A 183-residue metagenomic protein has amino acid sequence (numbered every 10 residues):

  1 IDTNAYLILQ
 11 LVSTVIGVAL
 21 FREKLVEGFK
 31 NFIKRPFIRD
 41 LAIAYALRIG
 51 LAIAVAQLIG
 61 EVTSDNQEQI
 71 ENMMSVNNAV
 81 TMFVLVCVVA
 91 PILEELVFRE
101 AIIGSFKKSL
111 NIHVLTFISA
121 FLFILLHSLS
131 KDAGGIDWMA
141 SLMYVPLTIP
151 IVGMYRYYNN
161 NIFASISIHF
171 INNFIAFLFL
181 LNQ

Functional and structural regions predicted by a protein language model:
I1, L58-T63, S128-D132: Juxtamembrane "helix-exit" motif on the non-cytosolic side of transmembrane helices
I1-K24, T81: Alpha-helical transmembrane segments in multi-pass membrane proteins
I1-Q10, I43-A56, A176-L180: Hydrophobic alpha-helical transmembrane segments in multi-pass membrane proteins
D2-A5, Q67-M74, G135-P146: Non-cytosolic membrane-interface motifs at loop->transmembrane helix junctions
V18-G28, M154-Y158: Structural signal for the C-terminal ends of transmembrane alpha-helices and the immediately following loop
R22-L93, K108, M143: Juxtamembrane helix-loop-helix connectors linking adjacent transmembrane helices in multi-pass membrane enzymes
I49, I53, A79-Q183: Transmembrane helix-loop-helix hairpins at the membrane interface of multi-pass integral membrane proteins
